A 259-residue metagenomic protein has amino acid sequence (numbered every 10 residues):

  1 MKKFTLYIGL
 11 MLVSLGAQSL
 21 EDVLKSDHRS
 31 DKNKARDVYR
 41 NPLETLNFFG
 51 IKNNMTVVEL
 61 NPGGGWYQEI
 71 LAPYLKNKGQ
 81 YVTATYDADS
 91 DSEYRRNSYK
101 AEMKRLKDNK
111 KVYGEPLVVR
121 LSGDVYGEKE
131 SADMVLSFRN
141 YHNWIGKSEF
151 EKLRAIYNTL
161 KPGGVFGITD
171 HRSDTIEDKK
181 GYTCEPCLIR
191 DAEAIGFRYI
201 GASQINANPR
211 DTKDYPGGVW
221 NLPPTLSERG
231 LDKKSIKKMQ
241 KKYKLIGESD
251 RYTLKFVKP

Functional and structural regions predicted by a protein language model:
L20-N53: Class I SAM-dependent methyltransferase Rossmann-like catalytic core, especially the SAM/SAH-binding loop
N53-G63: Conserved class I S-adenosyl-L-methionine
N54, N77-K78, L160-F166: Short glycine-dipeptide loop
A72, E149-P162: A short glycine-rich, Lys/Arg-flanked "PGG" loop and its adjoining helix->strand segment in the class I
V125-V135: A short acidic, Gly/Pro-enriched loop at the edge of an enzyme's catalytic core that lines a small-molecule cofactor
G163-T175: Conserved beta-strand signature within the Rossmann-like core of class I S-adenosyl-L-methionine
K179-S203: Conserved Class I S-adenosyl-L-methionine
M239-P259: C-terminal lobe and adjacent flexible extensions of AdoMet/dcAdoMet transferase-like proteins
